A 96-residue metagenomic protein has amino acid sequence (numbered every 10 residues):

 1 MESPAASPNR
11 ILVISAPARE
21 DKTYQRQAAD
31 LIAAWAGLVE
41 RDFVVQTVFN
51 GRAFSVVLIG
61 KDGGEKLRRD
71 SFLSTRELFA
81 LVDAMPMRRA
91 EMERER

Functional and structural regions predicted by a protein language model:
M1-R96: Non-catalytic interaction/Regulatory regions outside core domains
